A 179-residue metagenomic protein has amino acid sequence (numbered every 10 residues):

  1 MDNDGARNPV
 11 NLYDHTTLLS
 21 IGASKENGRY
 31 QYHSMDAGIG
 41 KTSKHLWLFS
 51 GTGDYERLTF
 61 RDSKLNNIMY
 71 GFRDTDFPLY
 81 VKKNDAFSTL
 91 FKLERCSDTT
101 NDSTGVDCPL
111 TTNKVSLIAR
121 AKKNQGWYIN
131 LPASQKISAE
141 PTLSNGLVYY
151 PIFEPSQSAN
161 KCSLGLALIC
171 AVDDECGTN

Functional and structural regions predicted by a protein language model:
M1-N179: Beta-propeller fold recognition
